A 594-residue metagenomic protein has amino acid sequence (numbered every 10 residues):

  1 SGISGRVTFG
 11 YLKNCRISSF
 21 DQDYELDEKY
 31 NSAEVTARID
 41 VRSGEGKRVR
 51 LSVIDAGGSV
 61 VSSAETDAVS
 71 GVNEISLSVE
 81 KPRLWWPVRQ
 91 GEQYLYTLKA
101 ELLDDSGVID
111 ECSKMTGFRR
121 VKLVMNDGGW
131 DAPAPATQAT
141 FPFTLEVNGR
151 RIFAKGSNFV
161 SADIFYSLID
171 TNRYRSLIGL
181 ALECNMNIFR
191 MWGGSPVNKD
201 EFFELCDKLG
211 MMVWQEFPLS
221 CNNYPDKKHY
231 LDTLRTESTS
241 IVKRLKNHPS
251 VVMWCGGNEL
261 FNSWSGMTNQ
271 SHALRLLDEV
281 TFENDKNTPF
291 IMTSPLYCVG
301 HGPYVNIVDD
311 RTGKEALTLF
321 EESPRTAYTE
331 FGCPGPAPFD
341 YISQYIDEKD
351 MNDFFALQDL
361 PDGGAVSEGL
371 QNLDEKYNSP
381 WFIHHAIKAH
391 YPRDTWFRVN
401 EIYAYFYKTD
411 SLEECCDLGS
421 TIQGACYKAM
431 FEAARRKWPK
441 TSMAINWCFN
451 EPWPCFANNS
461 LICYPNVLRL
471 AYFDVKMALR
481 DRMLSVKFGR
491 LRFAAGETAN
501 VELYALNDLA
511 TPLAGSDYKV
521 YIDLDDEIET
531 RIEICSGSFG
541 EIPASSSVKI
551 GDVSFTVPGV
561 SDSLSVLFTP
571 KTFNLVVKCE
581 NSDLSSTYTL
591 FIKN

Functional and structural regions predicted by a protein language model:
S1-F189, R436-K437, T441, D474-N594: Secreted/periplasmic carbohydrate-active enzymes, especially glycoside hydrolases
G2, F9, W254, E315-S516 (+1 more regions): Substrate-binding clefts and catalytic carboxylate motifs of secreted carbohydrate-active enzymes
S18, L102, D110, M115-F118 (+2 more regions): Active-site region of glycoside hydrolase catalytic domains
E80-K81, A162, N222, D226 (+1 more regions): Short amphipathic alpha-helical segments at helix-loop
R89, Q93, I109, K199 (+11 more regions): Active-site-proximal structural scaffolding
L103, E201, L205-L209, R244 (+7 more regions): Alpha-helical structural signal in soluble globular domains
N126-P133, T137-H301, A444: Active-site mouth of glycoside hydrolases
E259-L260, L296, F449-W453, D526: Short, internal active-site loops enriched in acidic
